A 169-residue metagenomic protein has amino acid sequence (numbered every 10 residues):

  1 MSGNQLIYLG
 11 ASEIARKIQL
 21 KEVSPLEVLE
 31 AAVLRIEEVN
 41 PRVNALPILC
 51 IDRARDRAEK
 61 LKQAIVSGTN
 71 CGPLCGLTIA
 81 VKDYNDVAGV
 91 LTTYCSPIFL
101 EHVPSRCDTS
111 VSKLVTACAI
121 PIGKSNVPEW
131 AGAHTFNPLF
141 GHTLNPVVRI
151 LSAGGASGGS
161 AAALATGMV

Functional and structural regions predicted by a protein language model:
M1-D56: An N-terminal boundary/leader segment
A15-Q19, K62, V111-S112: Solvent-exposed, non-membrane alpha-helical residues enriched in polar/charged side chains
K21, V39, A64, A117 (+1 more regions): Generic structural signal for alpha-helix termini and adjacent loop/cap motifs
D52-K62, C118-A119: Long amphipathic alpha-helix in the N-terminal Rossmann-like dinucleotide-binding domain of NAD(P)-dependent
L61-T78: Immediate post-signal peptide segment of exported/extracytoplasmic ligand-binding proteins
C75-V169: Short glycine/serine-rich loop/turn segments
